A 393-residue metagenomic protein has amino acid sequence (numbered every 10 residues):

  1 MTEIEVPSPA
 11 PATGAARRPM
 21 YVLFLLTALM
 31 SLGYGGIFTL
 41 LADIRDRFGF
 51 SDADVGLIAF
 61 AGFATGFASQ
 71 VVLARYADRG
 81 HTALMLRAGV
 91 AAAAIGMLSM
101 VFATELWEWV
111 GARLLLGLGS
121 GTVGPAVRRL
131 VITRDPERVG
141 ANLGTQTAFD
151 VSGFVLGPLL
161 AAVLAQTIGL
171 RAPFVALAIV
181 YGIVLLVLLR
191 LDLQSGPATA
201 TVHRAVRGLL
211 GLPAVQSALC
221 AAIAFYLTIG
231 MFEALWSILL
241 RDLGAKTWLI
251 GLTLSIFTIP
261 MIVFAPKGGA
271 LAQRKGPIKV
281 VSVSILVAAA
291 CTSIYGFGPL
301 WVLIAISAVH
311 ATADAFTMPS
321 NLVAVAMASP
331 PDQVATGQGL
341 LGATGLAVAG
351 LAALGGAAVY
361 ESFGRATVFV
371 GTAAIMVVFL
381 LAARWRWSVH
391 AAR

Functional and structural regions predicted by a protein language model:
T2-R17, D192-L219: Juxtamembrane intracellular "pre-TM" segments in multi-pass secondary transporters
G14-F63, Q216-S217, A221, Y226-L243 (+1 more regions): Helix-loop boundary and gating motifs at the non-cytosolic
F67-T104, A272-K275: Conserved MFS/SLC helix-loop-helix module at the cytosolic interface between two early adjacent transmembrane helices
L84-L98, K279-S293, A373: Structural signature of the two symmetry-related core transmembrane helices
W107-L115, W301-V309: Paired small-residue
A112-D150, A324: Cytoplasmic helix-loop-helix junction between adjacent transmembrane helices in 12-TM secondary transporters
A178-P197, A382-W387: C-terminal membrane-cytosol helix-exit motif in multi-pass small-molecule transporters
V334-S362: A late C-terminal transmembrane helix in Major Facilitator Superfamily
